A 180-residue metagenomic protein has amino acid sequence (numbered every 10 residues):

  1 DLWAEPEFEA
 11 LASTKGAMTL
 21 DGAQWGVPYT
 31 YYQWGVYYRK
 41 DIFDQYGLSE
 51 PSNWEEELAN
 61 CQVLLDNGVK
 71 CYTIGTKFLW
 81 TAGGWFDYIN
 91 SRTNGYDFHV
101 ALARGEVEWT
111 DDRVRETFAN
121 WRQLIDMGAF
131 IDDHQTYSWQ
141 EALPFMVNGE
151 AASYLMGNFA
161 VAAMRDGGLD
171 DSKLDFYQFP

Functional and structural regions predicted by a protein language model:
D1-A10, D41-S52, F145, A152-S153 (+1 more regions): Extracytoplasmic "Venus flytrap"/periplasmic binding protein-like
D1-W34, L58, W85-D87, R113: Hinge/lid segment of periplasmic solute-binding proteins
L2-L11, T76, T93-E116, D166-G168: Short, solvent-exposed loop/beta-turn-alpha elements that line the ligand-binding surface or hinge of extracytoplasmic
Q45-Y46, M127, D166-P180: Extracytoplasmic/periplasmic substrate-recognition and gating elements
W54-L58, D133-V147: Short helix-initiation/N-cap motifs at beta->coil->alpha
V63, A103-H134, F179: Glycine-centered hinge/linker elements that transmit conformational signals in sensory and ligand-binding systems
G68-C71, N148-M156: Alpha-to-beta junction loops
W139, M156-V161, F179: Beta->alpha turn/N-cap motifs
